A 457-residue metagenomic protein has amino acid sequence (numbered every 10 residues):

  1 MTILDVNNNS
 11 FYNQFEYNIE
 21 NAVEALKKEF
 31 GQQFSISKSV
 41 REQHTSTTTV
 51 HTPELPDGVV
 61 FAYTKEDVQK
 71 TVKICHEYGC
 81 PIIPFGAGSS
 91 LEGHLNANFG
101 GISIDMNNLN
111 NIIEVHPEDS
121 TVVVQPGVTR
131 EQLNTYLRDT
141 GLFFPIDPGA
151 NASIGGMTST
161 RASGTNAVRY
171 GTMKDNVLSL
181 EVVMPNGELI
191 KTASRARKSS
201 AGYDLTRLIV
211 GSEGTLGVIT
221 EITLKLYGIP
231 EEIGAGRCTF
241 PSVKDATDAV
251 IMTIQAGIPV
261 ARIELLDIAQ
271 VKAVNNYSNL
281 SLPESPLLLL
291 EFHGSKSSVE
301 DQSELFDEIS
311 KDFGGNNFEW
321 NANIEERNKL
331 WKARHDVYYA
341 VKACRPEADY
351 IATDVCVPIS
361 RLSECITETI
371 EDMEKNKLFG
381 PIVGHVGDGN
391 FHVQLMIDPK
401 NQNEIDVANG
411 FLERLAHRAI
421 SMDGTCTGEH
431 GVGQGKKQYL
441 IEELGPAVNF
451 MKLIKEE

Functional and structural regions predicted by a protein language model:
M1-K73, S89-S120, Q270-S278, E326-A352 (+2 more regions): N-terminal flexible segment immediately upstream of the FAD-binding catalytic core in FAD-dependent oxidoreductases
Q32, I420-V432, G445: Alpha-helix capping/hinge segments and adjacent helical runs
I36-H44, Y227-G228, G234, T239-S242 (+3 more regions): C-terminal substrate-recognition/cap domain of FAD-linked oxidoreductases
N111-E118, V122-E264: FAD-binding subdomain of flavoenzyme oxidoreductases
E188, K437-E457: Activity-critical C-terminal alpha-helical subdomain
